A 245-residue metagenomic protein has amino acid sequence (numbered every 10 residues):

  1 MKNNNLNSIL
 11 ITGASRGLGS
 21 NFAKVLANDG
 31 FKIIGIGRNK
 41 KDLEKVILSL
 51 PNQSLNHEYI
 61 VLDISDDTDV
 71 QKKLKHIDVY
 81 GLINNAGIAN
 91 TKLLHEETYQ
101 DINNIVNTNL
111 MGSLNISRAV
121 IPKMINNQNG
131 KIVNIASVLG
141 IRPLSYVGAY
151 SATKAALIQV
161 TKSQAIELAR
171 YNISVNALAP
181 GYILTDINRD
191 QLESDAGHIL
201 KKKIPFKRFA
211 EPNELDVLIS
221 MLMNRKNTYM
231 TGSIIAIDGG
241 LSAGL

Functional and structural regions predicted by a protein language model:
S15-R16: Conserved glycine-rich cofactor-binding loop
L93-L94, D101-V106, N188, L200: Substrate-binding pocket helix/loop in short-chain dehydrogenase/reductase
S117, T153, T161: Active-site helix of classical SDR
P122, I166-E167, T228: Alpha-helical segment proximal to the catalytic Tyr-Lys
S137: Residue(s) in the substrate-gating loop at a strand-loop-helix junction that position the organic substrate next
R142, S220, T231-L245: Short C-terminal tail/terminal secondary-structure segment of NAD(P)H-dependent dehydrogenase/reductase domains
A169, S174, M230-G232: Short, small/polar-rich loop/turn modules that mediate ligand/substrate recognition or access, typified
